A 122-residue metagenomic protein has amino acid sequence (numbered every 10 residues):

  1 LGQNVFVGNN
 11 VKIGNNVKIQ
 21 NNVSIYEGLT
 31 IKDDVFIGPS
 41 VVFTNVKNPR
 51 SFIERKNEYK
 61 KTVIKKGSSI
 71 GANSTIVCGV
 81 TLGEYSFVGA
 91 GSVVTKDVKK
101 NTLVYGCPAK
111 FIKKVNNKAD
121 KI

Functional and structural regions predicted by a protein language model:
L1-L82, C107-P108, K113-N116: Flexible, glycine/small-residue-enriched loop-and-beta-strand segment within the central core of proteins
G71, V77, G89, V94-T95: Short hydrophobic beta-strand segments in globular cytosolic domains
E84-F87, V93, K100: Internal alpha/beta core interface subdomains
V88, G106: Conserved G/P- and acidic residue-centered "switch" motifs that form tight phosphate/ATP-binding loops in soluble
K99-K100, V115: Conserved beta-to-alpha transition
K100-T102, K110: Glycine-centered loop/turn positions within well-structured domains that cap or flank conserved ligand/cofactor-binding
